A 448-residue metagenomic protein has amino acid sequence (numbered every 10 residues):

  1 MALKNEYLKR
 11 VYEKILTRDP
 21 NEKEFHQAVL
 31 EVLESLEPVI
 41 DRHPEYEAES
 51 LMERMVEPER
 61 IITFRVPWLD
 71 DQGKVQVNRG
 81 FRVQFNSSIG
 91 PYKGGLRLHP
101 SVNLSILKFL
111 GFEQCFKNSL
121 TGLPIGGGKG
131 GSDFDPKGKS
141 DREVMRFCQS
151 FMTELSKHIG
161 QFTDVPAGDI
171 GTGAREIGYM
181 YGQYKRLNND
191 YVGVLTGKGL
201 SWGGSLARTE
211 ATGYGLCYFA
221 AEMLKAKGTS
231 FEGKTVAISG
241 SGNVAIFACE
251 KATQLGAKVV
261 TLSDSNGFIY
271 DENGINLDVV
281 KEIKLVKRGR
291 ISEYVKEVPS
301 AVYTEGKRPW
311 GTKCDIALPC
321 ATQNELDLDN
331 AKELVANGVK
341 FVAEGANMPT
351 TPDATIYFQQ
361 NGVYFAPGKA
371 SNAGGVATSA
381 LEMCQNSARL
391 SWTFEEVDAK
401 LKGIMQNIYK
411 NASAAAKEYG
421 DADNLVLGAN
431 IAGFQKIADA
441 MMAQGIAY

Functional and structural regions predicted by a protein language model:
M1-L206, K436-Y448: N-terminal ligand-binding/catalytic initiation module
A2-A28, M223, V335-Y448: Adenosine-phosphate binding glycine-rich loop
Y12-E13, L30, L104, K108-F112 (+13 more regions): Predominant activation on well-ordered alpha-helical scaffold segments within soluble catalytic domains
T163-A167, Y191-L195, I238, T261-D264 (+5 more regions): General beta-strand structural signal in soluble alpha/beta enzymes
R186, A221-A226, Q323, M348: Conserved helix-loop functional segments at active or binding sites
T196-G199, G204-K313: Glycine-rich phosphate/diphosphate-binding loop of Rossmann-like nucleotide-binding domains
G267-F365, A370: Rossmann-like adenosine-cofactor binding region
